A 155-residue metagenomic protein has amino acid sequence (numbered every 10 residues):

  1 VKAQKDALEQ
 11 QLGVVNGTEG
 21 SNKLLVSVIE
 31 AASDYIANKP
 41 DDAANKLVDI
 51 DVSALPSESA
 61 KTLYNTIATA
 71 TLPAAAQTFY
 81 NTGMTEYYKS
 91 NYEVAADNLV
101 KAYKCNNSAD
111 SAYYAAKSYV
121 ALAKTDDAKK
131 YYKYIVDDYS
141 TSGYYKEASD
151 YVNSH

Functional and structural regions predicted by a protein language model:
T18, D49-T66, A70, L99-D110 (+1 more regions): Short solvent-exposed coil/turn linkers within tandem alpha-helical repeat scaffolds
E30-A31, A75, T82, A115: Structural register within alpha-helical repeat arrays
A32-S33, M84, K117, S154: Residue-level recognition of tetratricopeptide repeat
P40-D41, S57, Y92, T125 (+1 more regions): TPR-repeat structural position
